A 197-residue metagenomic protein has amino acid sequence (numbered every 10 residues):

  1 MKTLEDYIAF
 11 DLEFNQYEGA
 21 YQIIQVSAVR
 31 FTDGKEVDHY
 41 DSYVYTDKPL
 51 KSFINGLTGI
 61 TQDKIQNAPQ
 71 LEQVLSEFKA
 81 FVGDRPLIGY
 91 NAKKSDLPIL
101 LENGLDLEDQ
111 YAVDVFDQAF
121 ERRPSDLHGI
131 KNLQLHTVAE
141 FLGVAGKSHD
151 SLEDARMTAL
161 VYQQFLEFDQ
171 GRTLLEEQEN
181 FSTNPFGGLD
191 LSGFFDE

Functional and structural regions predicted by a protein language model:
M1-G104, D109-Q110, G129-G146: Conserved non-catalytic scaffold segment of RNase H-like nuclease domains
K2, V161-E197: Acidic two-metal-ion nuclease catalytic site recognized across multiple nuclease folds, prominently DnaQ/RNase D-T
F10, V113, E153: Active-site flanking residues adjacent to catalytic metal/cofactor-binding acidic residues
Y111-V113, G171-R172: Short, structured loop/turn "capping" segments at alpha-beta junctions
V113-K131: Short alpha-helix plus adjacent loop in nuclease-associated cores
S151-Q164: Acidic, divalent-metal-coordinating active-site segment for phosphoryl/phosphodiester hydrolysis, typified by short
